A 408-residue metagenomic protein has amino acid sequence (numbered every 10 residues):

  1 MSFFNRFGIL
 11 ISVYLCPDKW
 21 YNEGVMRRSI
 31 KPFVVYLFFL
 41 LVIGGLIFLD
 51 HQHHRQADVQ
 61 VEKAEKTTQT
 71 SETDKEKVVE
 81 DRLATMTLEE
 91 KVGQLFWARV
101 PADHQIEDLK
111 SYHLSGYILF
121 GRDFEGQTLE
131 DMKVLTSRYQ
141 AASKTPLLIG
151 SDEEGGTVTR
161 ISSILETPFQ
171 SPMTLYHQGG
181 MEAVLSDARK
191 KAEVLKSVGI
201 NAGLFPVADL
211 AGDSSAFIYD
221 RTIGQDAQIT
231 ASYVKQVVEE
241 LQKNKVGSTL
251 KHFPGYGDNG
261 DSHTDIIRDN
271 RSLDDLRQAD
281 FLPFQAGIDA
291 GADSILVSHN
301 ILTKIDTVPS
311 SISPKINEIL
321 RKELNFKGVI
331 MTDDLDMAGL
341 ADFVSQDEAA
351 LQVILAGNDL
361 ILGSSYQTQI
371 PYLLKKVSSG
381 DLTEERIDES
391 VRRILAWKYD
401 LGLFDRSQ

Functional and structural regions predicted by a protein language model:
C16, F48-T85, K91-G93, Q408: N-terminal, intrinsically disordered, polar/charged segments of Gram-positive cell-envelope systems that serve as
E23-F39: N-terminal Sec-pathway targeting helices
T70, D74-V134: DNA-contacting surface of Y-family translesion DNA polymerases
T87, E125-R138, I229-K375, L382-R386 (+1 more regions): Second-shell residues forming the walls of enzyme active-site clefts
V92-V100, S115-L119, L147-E153, G203-P206 (+5 more regions): Hydrophobic faces of well-ordered beta-strands that scaffold small-molecule active sites in alpha/beta enzyme cores
V100-K110, V184-A192, Q278-P283, V344-A350: Short, acidic/polar
Q140-E166, D187-A208, T230-P254: Glycine-rich, aromatic-flanked loop segments that form ligand/cofactor-binding clefts across common enzyme folds
S378-R406: Mid-to-C-terminal alpha-helical segments outside catalytic/metal-binding sites
